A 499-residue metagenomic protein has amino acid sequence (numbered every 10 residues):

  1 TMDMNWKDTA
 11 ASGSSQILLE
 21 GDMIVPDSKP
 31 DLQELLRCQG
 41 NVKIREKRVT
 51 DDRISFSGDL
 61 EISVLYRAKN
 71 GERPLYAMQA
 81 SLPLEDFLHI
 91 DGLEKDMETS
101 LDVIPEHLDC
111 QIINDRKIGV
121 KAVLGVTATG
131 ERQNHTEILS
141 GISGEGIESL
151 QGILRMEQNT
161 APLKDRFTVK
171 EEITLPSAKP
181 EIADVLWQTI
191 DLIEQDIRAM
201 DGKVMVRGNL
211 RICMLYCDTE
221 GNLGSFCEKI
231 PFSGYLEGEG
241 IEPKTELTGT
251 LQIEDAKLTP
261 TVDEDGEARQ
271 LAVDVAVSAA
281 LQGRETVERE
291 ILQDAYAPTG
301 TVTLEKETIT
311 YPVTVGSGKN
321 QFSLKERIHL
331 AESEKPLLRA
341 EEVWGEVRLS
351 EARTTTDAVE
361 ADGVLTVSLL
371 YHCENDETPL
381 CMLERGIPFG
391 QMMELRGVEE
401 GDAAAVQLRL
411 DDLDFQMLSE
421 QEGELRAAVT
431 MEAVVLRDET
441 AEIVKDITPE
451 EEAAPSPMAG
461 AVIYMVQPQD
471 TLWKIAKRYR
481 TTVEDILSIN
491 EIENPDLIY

Functional and structural regions predicted by a protein language model:
T1-M458: Membrane-lipid interaction segments
E451-S488, E493-Y499: Primarily a LysM-type cell-wall glycan-binding module
